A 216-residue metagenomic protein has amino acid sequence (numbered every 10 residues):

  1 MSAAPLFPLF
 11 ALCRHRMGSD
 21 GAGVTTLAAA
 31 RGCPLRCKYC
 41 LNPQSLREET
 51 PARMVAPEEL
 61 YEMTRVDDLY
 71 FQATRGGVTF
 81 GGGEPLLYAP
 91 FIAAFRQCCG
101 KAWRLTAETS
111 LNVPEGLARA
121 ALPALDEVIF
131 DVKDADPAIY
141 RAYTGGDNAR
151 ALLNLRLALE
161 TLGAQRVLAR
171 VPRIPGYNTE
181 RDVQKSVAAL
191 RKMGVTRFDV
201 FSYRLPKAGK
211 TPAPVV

Functional and structural regions predicted by a protein language model:
M1-E49, V66-Q72: N-terminal [4Fe-4S]-dependent radical SAM core
A11, G209-V216: Short, basic/aromatic-enriched C-terminal tail that caps enzymatic domains
A52: Conserved H-D interstitial segment of serine endopeptidase catalytic domains
R65-Y70, T74-G77, G81-P212: Conserved AdoMet/S-adenosylmethionine-binding subsite of the radical SAM
